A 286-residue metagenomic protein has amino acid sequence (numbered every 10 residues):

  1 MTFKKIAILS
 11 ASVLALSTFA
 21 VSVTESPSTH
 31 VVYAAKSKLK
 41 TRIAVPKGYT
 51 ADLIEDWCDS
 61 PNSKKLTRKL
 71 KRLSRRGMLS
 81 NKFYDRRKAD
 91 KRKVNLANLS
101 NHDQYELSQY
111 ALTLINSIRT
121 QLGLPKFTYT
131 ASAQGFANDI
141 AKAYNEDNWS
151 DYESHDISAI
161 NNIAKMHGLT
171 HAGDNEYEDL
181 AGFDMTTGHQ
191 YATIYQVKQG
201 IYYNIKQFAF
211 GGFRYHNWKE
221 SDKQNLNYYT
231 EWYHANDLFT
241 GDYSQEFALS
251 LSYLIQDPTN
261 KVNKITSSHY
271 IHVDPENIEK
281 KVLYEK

Functional and structural regions predicted by a protein language model:
M1-K36: Gram-positive Sec-dependent secretion signals
T2, T18, N148-D151, A209 (+1 more regions): Intrinsic disorder/low-structure terminal segments
A7, S17, S22, K126 (+2 more regions): Generic hydrophobic alpha-helical segments
S12-A15, A143-D156, G182, T187-G188 (+1 more regions): Contiguous hydrophobic segments
S28, T113, A131, N225-Y228: A generic "functional-site adjacency" signal
Y33-N62, L66, N162-L283: A well-ordered secondary-structure block
S37, R42-E176, A235, D242-S252 (+1 more regions): Short, well-ordered surface patches within globular domains
K286: Active-site signature of cysteine proteases
